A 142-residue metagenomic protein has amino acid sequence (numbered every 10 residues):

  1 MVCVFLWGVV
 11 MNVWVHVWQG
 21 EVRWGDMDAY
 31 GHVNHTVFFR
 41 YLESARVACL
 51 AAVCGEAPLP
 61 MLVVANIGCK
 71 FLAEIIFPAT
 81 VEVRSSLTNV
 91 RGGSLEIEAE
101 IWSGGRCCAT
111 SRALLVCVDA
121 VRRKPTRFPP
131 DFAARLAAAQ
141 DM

Functional and structural regions predicted by a protein language model:
V2-R84, T88-M142: Terminal targeting signals and extreme-terminal segments of soluble enzymes
